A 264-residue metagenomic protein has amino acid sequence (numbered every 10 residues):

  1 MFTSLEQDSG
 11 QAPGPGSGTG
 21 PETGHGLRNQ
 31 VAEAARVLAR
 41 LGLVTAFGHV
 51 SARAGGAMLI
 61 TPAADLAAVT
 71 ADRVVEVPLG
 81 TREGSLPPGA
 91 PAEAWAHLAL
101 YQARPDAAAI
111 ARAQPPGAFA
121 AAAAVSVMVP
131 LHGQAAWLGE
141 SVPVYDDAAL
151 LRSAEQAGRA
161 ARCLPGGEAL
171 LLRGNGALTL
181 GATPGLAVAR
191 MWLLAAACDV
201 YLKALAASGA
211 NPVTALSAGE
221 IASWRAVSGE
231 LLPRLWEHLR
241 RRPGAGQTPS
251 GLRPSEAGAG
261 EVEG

Functional and structural regions predicted by a protein language model:
F2-G10, G20-G264: Glycine-rich flexible loops
